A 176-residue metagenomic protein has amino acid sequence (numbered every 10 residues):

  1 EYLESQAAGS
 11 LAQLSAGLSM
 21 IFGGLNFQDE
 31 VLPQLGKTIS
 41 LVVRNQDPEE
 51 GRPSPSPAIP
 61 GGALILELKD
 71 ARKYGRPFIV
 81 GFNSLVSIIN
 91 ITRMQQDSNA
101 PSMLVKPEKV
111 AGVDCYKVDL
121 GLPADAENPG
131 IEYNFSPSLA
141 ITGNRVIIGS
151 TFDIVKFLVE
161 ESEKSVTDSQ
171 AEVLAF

Functional and structural regions predicted by a protein language model:
E1-F176: Signature of soluble extracytoplasmic/periplasmic domains of secreted precursors and cell-surface proteins
